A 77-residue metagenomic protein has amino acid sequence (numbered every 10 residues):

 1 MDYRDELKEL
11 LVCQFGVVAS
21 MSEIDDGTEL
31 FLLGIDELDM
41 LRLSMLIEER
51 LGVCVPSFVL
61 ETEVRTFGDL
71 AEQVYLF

Functional and structural regions predicted by a protein language model:
D2-L33, L38-F77: Phosphopantetheine-dependent thiolation modules in NRPS/PKS and related acyl-activating systems
